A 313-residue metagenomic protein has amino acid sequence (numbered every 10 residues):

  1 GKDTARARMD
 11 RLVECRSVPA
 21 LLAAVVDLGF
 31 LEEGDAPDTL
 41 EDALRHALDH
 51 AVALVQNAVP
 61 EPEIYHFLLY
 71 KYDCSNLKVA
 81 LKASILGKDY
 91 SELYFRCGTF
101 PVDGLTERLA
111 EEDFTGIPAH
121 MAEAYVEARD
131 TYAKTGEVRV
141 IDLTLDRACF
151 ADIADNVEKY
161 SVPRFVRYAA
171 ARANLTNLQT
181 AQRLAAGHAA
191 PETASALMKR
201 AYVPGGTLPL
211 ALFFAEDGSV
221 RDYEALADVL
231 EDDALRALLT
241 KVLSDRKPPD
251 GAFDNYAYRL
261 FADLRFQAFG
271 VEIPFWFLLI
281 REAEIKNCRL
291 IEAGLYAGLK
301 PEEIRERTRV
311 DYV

Functional and structural regions predicted by a protein language model:
G1-V313: N-terminal domain-start signal
